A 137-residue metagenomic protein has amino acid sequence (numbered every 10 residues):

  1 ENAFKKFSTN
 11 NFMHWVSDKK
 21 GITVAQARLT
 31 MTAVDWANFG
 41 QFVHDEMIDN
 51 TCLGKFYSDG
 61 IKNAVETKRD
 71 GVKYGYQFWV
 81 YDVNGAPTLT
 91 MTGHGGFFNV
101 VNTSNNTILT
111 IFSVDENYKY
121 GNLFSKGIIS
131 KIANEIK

Functional and structural regions predicted by a protein language model:
E1-A27, M31, I48: Active-site helix/loop module of the DD-peptidase/beta-lactamase fold, centered on the serine-lysine SxxK catalytic
E1-F4, A37-H44, Y57, Q77-W79 (+1 more regions): Non-transmembrane alpha-helical segments in soluble domains of secreted/periplasmic/extracellular proteins
N10-M13, Y57-S113: Active-site Gly/Thr loop motif
H14-T23, M47-T67: A beta-strand-loop signature enriched in Asp, Gly, Thr, and Trp that corresponds to the sialidase/neuraminidase Asp-box
A27-I48, F97-V114: Active-site-proximal alpha-helical segments within enzyme catalytic domains
V43-E46, G60-A64, D115, I136: Alpha-helix boundary/capping residues
F112-N122: Short, flexible active-site recognition loops that position polar ligands and cofactors
Y120-K137: Short, gly/Ser/Thr-rich active-site loops of penicillin-recognizing serine hydrolases
